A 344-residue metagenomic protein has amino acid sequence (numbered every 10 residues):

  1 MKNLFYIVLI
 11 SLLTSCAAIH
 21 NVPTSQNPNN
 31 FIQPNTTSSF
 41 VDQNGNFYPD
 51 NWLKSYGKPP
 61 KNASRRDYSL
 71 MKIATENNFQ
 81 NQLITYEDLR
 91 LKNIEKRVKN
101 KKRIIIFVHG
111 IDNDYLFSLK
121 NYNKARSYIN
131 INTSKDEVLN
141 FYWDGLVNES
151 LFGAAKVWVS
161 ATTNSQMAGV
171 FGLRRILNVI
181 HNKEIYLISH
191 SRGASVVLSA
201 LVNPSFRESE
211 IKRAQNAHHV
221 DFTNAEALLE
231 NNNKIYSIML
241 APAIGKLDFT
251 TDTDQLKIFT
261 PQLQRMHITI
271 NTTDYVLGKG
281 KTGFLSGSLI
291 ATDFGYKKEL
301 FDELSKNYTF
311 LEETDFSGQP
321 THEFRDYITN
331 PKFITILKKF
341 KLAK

Functional and structural regions predicted by a protein language model:
K2-Y6, S15-L139, L146-E149, A155 (+3 more regions): Flexible, membrane-associating and regulatory peripheral segments of lipid-active enzymes
S11-L12: Repetitive helical segments and hydrophobic/amphipathic motifs
A17-D42, I111-G283: Serine-dependent carboxylesterase/thioesterase catalytic core of lipase-like alpha/beta-hydrolase/SGNH enzymes
L53, K72-A74, N78, A154 (+3 more regions): Short secondary-structure transition/capping segments
T85, G245-L247, E312-D315: Short, solvent-exposed coil/turn linker segments
N271-K344: C-terminal catalytic-base region of ester-bond hydrolases, centering on the histidine of the charge-relay
